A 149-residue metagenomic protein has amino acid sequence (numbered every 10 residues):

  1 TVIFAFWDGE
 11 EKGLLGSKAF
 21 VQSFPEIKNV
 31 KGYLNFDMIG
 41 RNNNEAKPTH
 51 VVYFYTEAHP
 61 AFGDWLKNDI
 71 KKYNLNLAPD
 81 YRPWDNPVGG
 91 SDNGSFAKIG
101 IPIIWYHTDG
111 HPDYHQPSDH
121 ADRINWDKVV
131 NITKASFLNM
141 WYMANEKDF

Functional and structural regions predicted by a protein language model:
T1-V2, K28: Phosphate-handling active-site elements
V2, G110-F149: His/Asp/Glu-rich mid-to-C-terminal helical/loop segments that flank catalytic regions of hydrolases
W7-T108: Metal-dependent peptidase/peptidase-like ectodomains
